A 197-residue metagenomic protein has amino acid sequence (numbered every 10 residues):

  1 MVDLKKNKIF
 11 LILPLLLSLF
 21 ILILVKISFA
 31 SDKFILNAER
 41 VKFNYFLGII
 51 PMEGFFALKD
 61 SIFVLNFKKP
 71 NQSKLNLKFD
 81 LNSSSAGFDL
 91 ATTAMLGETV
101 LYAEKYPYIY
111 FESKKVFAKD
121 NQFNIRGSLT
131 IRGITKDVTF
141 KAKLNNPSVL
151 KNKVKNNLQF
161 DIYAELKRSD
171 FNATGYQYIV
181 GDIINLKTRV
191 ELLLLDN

Functional and structural regions predicted by a protein language model:
M1-N7: N-terminal secretory signal peptides that target proteins for export/translocation
L4, I23-F29: Intrinsic disorder/low-complexity segments, especially N-terminal tails and targeting/processing regions
K8-L11, F79: A short alpha-helix capping/helix-coil boundary motif
F10-L13, N37: Composition-driven detection of intrinsically disordered, low-complexity segments
P14-L24: Bacterial N-terminal signal peptides
F29-N197: Low-complexity, acidic/polar, glycine-enriched regions of mature
